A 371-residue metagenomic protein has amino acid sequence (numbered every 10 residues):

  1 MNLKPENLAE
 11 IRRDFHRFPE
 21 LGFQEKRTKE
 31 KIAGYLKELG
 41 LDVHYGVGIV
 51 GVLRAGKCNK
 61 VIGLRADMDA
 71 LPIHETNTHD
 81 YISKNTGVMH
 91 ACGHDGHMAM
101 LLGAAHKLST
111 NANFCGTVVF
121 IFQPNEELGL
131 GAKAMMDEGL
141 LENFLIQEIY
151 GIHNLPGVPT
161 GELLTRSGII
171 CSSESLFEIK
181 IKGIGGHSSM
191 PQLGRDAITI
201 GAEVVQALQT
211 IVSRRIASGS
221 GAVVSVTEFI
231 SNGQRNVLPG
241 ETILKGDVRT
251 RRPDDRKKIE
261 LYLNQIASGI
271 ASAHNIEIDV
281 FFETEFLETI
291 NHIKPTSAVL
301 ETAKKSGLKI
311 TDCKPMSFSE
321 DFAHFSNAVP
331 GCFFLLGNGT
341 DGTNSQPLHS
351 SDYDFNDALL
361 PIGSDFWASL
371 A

Functional and structural regions predicted by a protein language model:
M1-H90, A99-L102, H106-F114: Acidic/His- and Gly-rich active-site-bordering loop/insert found across diverse amide/peptide-bond hydrolases
F15, L64, H94, F120 (+7 more regions): Divalent metal-coordination and catalytic microenvironments
F23, N59, A99, L130-G131 (+4 more regions): Residues that form or flank phosphate/diphosphate-binding pockets in enzymes that use nucleotide phosphates
E38, A202-A371: Metal-dependent amide/peptide-bond hydrolase catalytic core, centered on the "pita-bread" metallohydrolase fold
H44-G48, Q123, F281-E283, C313: Conserved beta-strand termini and adjacent loop/short-helix elements that scaffold enzyme active sites in alpha/beta
I49, L71-I73, H79-M89, D95-G96 (+2 more regions): Histidine/acidic-residue-rich, glycine-tolerant segments that coordinate divalent metal ions
G63-R65, H74, F177-I179, F333-G339: Non-cysteine beta-strand/loop elements that form the S-adenosyl-L-methionine
